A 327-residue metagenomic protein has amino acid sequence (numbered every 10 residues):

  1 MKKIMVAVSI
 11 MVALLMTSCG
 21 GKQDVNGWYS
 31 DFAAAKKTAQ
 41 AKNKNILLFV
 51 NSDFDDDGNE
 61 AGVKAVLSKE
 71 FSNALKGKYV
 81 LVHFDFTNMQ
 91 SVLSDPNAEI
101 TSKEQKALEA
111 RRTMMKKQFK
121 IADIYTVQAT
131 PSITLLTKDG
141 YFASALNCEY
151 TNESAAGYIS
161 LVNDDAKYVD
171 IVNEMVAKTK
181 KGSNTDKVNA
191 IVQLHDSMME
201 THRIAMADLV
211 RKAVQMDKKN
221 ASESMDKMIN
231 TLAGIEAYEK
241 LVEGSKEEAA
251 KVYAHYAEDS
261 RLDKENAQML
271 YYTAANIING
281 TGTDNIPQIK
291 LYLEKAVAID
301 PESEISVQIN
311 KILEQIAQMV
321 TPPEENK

Functional and structural regions predicted by a protein language model:
K2-S9: Sec-dependent signal peptide recognition, specifically the positively charged N-region followed immediately by
L15-S18: C-terminal motif of bacterial Sec signal peptides marking the signal peptidase cleavage site
G20-K22: Bacterial signal peptide processing site
D24-S30, N51-F54, S68-K116: Thiol-based oxidoreductase modules, predominantly thioredoxin-like and allied folds used for disulfide exchange
W28-I46, L75: A short beta-strand-turn-helix
K42-D56: Short active-site neighborhood of thiol/selenol oxidoreductases, capturing the structured segment around
A65-L67, E99-V169: Non-catalytic, surface beta->alpha helical segment in thiol-disulfide oxidoreductase systems
N173-K327: Oxidative protein folding and maturation machinery
